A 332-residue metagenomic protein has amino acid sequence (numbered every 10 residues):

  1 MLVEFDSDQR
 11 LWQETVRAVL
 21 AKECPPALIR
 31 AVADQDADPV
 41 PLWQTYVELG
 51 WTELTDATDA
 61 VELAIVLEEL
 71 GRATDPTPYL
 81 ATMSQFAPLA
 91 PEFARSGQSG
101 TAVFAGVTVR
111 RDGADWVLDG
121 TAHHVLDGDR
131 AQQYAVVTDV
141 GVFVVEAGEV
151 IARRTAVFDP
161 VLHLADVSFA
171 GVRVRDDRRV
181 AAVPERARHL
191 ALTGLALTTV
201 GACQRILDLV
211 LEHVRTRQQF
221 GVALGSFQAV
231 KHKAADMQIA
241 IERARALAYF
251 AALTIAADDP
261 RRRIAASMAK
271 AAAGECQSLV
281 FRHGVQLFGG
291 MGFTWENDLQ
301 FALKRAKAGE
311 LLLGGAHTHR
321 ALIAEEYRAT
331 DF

Functional and structural regions predicted by a protein language model:
M1-A73, H189-F332: Alpha-helical interface subdomain recognition
F5, Y79, V150-A152, D177-V180 (+3 more regions): Short clusters of hydrophobic/aromatic residues that line enzyme substrate/ligand-binding pockets
A18-R153: Glycine-rich flavin
A122, V140, E149, G171-R173 (+3 more regions): A broadly conserved detector of short glycine/acidic/proline-rich loop/turn motifs that flank catalytic sites and bind
A122-D127, A147-A182: Flexible, small-/acidic-enriched active-site or ligand-binding loops
D129, L162, R188-L190: Short gly/pro-enriched beta-turn/loop segments at secondary-structure junctions
R130-A131, L164, E296: A structure-centric signal for secondary-structure junctions around beta-strands
V167-A187, T193, V200, R205-I206: Extended, charge-rich C-terminal regions with high alpha-helical propensity
